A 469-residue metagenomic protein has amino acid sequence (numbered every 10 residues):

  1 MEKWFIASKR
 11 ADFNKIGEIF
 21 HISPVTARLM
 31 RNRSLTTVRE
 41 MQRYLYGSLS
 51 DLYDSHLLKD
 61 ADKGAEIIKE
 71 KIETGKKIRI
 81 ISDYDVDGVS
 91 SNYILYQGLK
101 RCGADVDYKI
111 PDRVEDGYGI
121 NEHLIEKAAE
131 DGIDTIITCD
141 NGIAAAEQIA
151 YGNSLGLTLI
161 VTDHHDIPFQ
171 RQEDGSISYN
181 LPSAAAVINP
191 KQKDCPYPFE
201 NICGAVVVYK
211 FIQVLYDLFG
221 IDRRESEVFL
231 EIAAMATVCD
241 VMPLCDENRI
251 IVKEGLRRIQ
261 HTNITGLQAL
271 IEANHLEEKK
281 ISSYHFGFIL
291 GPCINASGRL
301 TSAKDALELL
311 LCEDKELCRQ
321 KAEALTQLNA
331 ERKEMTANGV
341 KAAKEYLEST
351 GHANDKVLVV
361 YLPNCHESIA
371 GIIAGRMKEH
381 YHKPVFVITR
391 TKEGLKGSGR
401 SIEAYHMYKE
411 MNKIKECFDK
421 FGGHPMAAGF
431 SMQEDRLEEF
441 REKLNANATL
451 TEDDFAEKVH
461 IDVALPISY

Functional and structural regions predicted by a protein language model:
M1-K3: Catalytic domains of riboflavin
I6: Non-catalytic nucleic-acid-binding/docking modules located in mid-to-C-terminal regions of nucleic-acid enzymes
K9-T135, L155-G156, Q172-G175, S183 (+2 more regions): Hydrophobic helix-and-loop "lid/oligomerization" segment in the mid-to-C-terminal part of catalytic domains
E126-A205, Y209-L218, V228, C245: Active-site cavity-forming subdomains of large catalytic enzyme subunits
H261-I264, N447-Y469: A contiguous loop/helix-start segment that scaffolds small-molecule binding in enzyme catalytic cores
